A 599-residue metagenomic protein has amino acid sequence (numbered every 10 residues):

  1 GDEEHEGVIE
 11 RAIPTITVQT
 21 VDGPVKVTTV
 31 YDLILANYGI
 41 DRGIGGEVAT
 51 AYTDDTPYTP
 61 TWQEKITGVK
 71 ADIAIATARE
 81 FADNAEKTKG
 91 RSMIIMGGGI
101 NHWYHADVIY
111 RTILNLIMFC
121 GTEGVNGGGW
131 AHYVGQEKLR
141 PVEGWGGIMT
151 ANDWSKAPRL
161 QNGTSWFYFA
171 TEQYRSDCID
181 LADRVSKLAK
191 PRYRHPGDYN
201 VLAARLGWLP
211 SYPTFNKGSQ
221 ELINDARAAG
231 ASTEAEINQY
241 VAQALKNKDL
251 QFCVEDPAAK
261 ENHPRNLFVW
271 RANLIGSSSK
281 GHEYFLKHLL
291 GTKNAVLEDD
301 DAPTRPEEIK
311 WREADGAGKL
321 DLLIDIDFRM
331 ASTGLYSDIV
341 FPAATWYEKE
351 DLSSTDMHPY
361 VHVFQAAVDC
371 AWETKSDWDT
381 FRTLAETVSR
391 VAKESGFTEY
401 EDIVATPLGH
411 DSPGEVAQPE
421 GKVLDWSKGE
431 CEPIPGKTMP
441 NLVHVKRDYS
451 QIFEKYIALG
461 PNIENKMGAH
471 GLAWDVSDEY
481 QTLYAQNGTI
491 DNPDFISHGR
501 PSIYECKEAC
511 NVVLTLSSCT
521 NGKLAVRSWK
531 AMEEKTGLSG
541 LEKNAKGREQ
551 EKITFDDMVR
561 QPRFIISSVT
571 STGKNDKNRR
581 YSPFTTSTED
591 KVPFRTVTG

Functional and structural regions predicted by a protein language model:
G1-D2, T17, P24-N37, M118-Y336 (+2 more regions): Extended redox/cofactor-interaction regions of prokaryotic respiratory oxidoreductases
G1-K87: Long, well-ordered, tryptophan-enriched scaffold segments
I40, D83, M118-V125, G291 (+4 more regions): Short, well-ordered loop/turn and helix-capping segments at boundaries between secondary-structure elements and domains
I73, N84, I100-Y104, E137-P141 (+5 more regions): Flexible loop/turn segments at secondary-structure boundaries
E80-F81, G97-G99, G129-R140, T398-S412: A glycine-rich phosphate-binding loop feature that marks nucleotide/adenosyl-phosphate handling sites
T88-M93, G124-A131, D300, E394-E401: Flexible, glycine/charged-enriched surface loops at secondary-structure junctions
L320-L322, F328, A367-E386: Phosphate/diphosphate-binding loops
S337-F364: Flexible glycine/proline-rich, aromatic-decorated loop/lid segments
